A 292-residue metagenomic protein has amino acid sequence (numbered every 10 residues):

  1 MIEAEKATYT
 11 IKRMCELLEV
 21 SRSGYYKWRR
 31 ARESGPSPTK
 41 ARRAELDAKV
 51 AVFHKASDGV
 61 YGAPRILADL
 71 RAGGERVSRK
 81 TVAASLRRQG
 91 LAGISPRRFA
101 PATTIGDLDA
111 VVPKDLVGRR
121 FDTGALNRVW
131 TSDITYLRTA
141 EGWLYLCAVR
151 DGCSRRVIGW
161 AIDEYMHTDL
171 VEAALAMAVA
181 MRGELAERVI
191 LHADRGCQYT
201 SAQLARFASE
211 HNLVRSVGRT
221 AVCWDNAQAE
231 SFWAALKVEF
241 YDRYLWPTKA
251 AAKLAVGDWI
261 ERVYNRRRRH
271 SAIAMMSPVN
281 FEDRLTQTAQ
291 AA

Functional and structural regions predicted by a protein language model:
M1-A292: Charged DNA-binding/catalytic regions of mobile-element recombinases
